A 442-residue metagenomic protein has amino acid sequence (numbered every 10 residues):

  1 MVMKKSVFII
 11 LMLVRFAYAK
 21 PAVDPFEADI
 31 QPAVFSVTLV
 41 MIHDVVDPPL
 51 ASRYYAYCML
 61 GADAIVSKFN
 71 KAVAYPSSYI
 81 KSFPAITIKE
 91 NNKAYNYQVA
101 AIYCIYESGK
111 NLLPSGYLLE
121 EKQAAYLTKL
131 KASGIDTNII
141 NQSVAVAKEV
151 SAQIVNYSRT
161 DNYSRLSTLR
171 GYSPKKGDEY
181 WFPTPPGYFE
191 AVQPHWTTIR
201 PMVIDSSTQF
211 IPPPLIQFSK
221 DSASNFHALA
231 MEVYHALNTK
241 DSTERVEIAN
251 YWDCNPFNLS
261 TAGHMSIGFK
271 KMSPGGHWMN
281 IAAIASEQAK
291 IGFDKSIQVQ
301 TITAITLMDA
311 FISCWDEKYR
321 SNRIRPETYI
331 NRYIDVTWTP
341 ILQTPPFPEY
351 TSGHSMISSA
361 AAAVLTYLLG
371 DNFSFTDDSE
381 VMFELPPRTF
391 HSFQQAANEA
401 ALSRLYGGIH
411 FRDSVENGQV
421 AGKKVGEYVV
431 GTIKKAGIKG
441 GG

Functional and structural regions predicted by a protein language model:
M1-V23: Bacterial Sec-dependent N-terminal signal peptides
Y18-G442: Acidic/polar surface patches and capping/hinge elements
